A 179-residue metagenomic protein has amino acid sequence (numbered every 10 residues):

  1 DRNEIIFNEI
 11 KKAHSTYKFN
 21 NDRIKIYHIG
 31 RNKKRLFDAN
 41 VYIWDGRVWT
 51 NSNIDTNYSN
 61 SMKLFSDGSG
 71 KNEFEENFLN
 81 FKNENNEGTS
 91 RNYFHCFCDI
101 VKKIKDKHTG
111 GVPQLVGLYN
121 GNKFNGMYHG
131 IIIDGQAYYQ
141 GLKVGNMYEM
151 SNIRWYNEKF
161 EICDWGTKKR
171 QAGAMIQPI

Functional and structural regions predicted by a protein language model:
D1-I179: N-terminal nucleophile
